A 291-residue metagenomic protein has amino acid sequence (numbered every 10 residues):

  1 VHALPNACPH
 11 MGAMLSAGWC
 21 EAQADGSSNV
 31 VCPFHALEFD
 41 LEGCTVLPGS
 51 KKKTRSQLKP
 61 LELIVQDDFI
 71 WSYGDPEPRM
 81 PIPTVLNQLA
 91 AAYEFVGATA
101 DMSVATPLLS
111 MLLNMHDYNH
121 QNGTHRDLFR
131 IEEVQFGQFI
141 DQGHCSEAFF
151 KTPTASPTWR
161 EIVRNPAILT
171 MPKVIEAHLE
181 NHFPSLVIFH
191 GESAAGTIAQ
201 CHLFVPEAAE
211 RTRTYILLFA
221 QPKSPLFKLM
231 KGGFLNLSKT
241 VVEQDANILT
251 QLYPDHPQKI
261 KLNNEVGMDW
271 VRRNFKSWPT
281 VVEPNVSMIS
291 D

Functional and structural regions predicted by a protein language model:
V1-Q88: Rieske [2Fe-2S] iron-sulfur-binding domain
P83-D291: C-terminal catalytic domain of Rieske-type non-heme iron oxygenases
